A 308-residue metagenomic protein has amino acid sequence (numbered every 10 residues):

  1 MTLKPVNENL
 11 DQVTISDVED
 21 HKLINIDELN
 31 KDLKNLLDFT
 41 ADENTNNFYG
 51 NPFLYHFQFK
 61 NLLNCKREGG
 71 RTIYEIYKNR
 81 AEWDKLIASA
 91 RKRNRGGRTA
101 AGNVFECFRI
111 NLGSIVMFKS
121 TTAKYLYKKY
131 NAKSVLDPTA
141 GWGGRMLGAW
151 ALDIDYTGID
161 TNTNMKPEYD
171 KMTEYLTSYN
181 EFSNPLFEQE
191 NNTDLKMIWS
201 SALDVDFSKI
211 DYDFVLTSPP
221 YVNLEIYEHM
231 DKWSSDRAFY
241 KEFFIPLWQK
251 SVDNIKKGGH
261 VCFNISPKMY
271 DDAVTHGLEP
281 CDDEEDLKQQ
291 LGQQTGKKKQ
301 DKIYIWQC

Functional and structural regions predicted by a protein language model:
M1-Y49, L54, K60-C308: Class I S-adenosyl-L-methionine-dependent methyltransferase catalytic core
